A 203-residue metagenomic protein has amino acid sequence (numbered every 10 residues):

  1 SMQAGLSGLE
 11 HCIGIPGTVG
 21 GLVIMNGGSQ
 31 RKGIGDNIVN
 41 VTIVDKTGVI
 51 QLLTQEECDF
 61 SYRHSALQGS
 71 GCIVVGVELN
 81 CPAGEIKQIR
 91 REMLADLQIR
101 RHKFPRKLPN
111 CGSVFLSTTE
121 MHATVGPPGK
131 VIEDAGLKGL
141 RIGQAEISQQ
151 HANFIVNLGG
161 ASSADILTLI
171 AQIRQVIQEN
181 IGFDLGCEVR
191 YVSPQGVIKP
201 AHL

Functional and structural regions predicted by a protein language model:
S1-L6, K32-L52: N-terminal glycine-rich flavin-associated loop
S1-V19: Anion-binding (especially nucleotide phosphate/pyrophosphate-binding) glycine-rich loop and adjoining beta-alpha core
I13, G21-K32, Q51, C81: Core subunits and conserved enzymes of cellular information-processing and envelope-translocation systems across
V23, N40, F115: Central beta-strand plus flanking loop segment that forms part of the substrate or channel wall within the catalytic
G27-R31, I38, V192: Residue-level detector of alpha-helical segments with a strong bias toward transmembrane helices and their helix-loop
D36-V39, T168-R174: Short, basic, helix/turn surface patches
V44-T168, Q175-L203: Phosphate/pyrophosphate- and phosphate-bearing ligand-binding catalytic cores of soluble enzymes
